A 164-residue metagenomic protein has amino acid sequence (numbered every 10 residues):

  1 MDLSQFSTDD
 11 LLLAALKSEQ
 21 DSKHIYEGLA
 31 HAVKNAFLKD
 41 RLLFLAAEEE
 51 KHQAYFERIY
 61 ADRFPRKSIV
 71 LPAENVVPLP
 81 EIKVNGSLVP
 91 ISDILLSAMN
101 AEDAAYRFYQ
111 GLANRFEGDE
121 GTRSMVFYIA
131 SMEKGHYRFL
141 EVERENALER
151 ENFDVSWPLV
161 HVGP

Functional and structural regions predicted by a protein language model:
M1-P164: Non-heme di-metal
